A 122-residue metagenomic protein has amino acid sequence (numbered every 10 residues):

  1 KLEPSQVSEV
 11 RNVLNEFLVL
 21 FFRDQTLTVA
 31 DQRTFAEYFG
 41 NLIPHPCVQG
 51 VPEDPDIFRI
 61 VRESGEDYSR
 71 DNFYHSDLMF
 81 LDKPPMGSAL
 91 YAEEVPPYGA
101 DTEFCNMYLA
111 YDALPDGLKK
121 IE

Functional and structural regions predicted by a protein language model:
K1-E122: Non-heme Fe(II) oxygenase catalytic core, chiefly the N-lobe of the double-stranded beta-helix
